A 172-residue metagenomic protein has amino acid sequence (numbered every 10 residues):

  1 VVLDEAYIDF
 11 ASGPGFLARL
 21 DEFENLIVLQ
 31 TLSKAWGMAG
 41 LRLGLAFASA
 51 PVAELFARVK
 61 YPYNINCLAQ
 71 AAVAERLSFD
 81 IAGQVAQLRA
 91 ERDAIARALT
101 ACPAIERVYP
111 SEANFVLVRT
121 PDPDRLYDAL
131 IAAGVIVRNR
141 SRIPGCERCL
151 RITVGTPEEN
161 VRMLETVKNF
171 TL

Functional and structural regions predicted by a protein language model:
V1, E5-A35: Active-site pre-lysine segment of PLP-dependent enzymes
L20, L99-T100, L130, V167: Hydrophobic C-terminal alpha-helix "anchor/cap" residues
N25-A101, E106-V108: PLP-dependent aminotransferase class I/II
G40, E112-A113, P144-R148: Short acidic/glycine-enriched loop/turn segments that link adjacent beta-strands
A48, V118-P121, V154-T156: Short beta-strand-to-loop capping motifs
L88-R89, A101-A133, L150: Conserved PLP-binding catalytic core of the aspartate aminotransferase-like
A132-A133, R142-L172: PLP-dependent enzyme catalytic core of the Aspartate aminotransferase-like
